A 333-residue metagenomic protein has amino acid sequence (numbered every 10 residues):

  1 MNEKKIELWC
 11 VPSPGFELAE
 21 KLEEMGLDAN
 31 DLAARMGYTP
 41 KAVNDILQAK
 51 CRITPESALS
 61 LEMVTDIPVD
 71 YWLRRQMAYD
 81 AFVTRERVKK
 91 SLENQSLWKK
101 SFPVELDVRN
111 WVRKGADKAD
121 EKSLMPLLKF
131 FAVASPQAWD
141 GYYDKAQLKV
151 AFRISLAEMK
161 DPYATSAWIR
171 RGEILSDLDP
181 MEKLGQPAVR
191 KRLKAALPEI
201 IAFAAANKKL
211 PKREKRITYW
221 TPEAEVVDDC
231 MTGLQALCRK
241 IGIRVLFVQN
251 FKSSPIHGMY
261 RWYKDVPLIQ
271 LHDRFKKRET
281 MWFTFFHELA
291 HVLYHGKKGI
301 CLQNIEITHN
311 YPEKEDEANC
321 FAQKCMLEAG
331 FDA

Functional and structural regions predicted by a protein language model:
N2-L27: A short, Lys/Arg-rich alpha-helix, primarily the initiator
K4-K5, P162, S166-A333: Conserved binding/catalytic microenvironments
A19, N30, L59: Residues within the helices of the helix-turn-helix
E23, G37, Q48, M77: Residue-level detection of the helix-turn-helix DNA-binding "recognition helix"
L27-D45: Short alpha-helical DNA-recognition segment
E56-Y71: DNA major-groove recognition helix of helix-turn-helix/homeodomain DNA-binding modules
I67-K100: Short amphipathic recognition helices of helix-turn-helix/homeodomain-type DNA-binding modules
V88-N94, W98-S155: Internal, well-ordered alpha/beta segment that forms a basic, Gly-enriched binding/recognition surface
